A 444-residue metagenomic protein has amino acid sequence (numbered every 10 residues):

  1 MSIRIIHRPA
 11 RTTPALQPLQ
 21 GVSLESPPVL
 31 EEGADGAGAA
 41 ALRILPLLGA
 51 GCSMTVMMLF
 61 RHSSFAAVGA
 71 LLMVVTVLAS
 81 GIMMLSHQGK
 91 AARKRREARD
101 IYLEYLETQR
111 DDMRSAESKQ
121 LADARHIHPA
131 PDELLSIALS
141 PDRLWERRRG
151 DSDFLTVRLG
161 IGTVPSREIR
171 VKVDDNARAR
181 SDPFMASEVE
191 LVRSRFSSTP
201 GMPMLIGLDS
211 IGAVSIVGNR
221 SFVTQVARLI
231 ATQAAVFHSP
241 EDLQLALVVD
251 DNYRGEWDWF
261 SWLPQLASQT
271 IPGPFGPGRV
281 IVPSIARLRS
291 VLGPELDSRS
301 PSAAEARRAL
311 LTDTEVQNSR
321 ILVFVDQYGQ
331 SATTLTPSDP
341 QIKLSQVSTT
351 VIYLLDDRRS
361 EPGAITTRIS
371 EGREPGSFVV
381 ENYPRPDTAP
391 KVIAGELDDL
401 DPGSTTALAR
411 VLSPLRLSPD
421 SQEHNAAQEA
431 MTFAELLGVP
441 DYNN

Functional and structural regions predicted by a protein language model:
M1-N444: Accessory regions of macromolecular translocation/handling assemblies
